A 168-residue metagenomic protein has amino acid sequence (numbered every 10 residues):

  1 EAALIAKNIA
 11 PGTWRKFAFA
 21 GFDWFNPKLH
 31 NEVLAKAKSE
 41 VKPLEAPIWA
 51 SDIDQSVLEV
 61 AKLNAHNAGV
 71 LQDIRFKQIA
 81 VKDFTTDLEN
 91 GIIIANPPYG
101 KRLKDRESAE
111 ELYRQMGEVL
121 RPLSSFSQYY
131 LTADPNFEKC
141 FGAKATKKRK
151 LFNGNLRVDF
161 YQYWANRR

Functional and structural regions predicted by a protein language model:
E1-T85, R102, S108: Conserved S-adenosyl-L-methionine
I79-R168: C-terminal catalytic and target-recognition region of SAM-dependent MTase-like enzymes, primarily methyltransferases
